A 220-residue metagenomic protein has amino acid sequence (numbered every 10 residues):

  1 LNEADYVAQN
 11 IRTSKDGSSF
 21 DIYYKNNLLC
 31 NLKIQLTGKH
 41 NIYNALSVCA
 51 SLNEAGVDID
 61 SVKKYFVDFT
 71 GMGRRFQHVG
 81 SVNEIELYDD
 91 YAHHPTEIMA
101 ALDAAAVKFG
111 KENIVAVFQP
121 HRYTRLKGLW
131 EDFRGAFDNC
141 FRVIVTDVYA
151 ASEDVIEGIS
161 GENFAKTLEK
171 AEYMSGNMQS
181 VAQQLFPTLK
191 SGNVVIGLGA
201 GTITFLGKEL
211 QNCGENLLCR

Functional and structural regions predicted by a protein language model:
L1-S14, K33-K39, K63-V67, S175-G176: Beta-strand->loop->alpha-helix junctions that form or flank phosphate-binding loops in nucleotide-handling enzymes
R12-C30: Acidic-glycine-rich active-site phosphate/pyrophosphate-binding loop
Y24-R142: Nucleotide phosphate-binding/pyrophosphate-handling subdomain across enzymes that bind or process nucleotide phosphates
H93, P120-Y123, V148-A151, A200-I203: Short glycine-rich anion-binding loops that position phosphate/pyrophosphate groups of nucleotides and phosphorylated
A100, G128-W130, I156-E157, F186-P187 (+1 more regions): Short amphipathic alpha-helical segments
R134-S191: C-terminal helical cap/extension that packs against the catalytic core of soluble nucleotide-cofactor enzymes
V145-V148, E215-R220: Short, flexible loop segments at boundaries between secondary-structure elements
S180-C213, L218: A glycine-rich beta-strand to alpha-helix segment that forms a phosphate/ribose-binding loop at ligand/cofactor sites
